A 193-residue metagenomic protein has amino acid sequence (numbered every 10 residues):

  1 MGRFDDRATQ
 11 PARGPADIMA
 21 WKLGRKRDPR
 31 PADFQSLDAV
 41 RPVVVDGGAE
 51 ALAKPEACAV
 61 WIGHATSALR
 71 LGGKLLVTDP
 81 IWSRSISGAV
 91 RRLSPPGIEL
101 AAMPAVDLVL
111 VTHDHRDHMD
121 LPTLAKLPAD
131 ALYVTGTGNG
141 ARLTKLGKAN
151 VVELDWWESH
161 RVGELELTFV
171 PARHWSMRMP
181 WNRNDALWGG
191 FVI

Functional and structural regions predicted by a protein language model:
M1-I86, V90-R91, P96-A102, I193: Metallo-beta-lactamase
G63, G136-R142, W157: Short, polar loop motifs at secondary-structure junctions
A65-G72, R161-I193: Catalytic core of the metallo-beta-lactamase
K74-L76, D107-L108, L132, L165: Structural motif
G88-T135, N150: Active-site metal-binding motif and surrounding structural segment of the metallo-beta-lactamase
G97-A105, H160-E164, N182: Short amphipathic alpha-helix with an adjacent loop that forms part of the alpha/beta core around
H118-M119, A141-K145: Phosphate- and divalent-cation-binding pockets in alpha/beta enzyme and binding domains that engage nucleotide-derived
L143-D155: Helix-loop-beta element that forms the nucleotide-linked donor phosphate-binding surface in glycosyltransferases
